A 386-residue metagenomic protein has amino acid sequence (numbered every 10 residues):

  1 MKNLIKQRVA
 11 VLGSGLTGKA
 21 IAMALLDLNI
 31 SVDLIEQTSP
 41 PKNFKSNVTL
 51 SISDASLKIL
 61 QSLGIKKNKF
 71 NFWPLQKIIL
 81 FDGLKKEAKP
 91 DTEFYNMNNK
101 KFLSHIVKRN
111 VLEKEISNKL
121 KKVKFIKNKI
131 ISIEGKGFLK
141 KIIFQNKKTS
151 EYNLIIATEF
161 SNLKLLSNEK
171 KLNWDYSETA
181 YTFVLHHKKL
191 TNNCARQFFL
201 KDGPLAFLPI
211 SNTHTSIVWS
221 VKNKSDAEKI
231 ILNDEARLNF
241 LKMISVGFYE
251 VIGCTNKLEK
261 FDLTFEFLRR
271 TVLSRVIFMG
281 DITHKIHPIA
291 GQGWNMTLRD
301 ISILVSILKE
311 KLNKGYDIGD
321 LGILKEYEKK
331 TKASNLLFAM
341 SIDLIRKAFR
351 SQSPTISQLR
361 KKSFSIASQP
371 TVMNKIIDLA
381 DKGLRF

Functional and structural regions predicted by a protein language model:
K2-G15: Beta1/beta-strand and adjacent pyrophosphate-binding region of the FAD-binding site in flavoprotein oxidoreductases
L4, K58-S62, F72-N168, W174-T182: Conserved N-terminal helical subregion
G18-K19: N-terminal Rossmann-fold NAD(P) dinucleotide-binding loop
L26-N47: Glycine-rich FAD pyrophosphate-binding loop
V48-F70: N-terminal glycine-rich dinucleotide-binding loop that anchors FAD/FMN and/or NAD(P) in oxidoreductases
T149, K229-L312, G319-L321: FAD/FMN-dependent oxidoreductases across multiple families
T149, L154, T158-V251, L258: Conserved FAD-binding catalytic core of PHBH/FMO-like flavoproteins
S306-F386: C-terminal helical "tail/cap" subdomain of flavin- and related membrane-associated enzymes
